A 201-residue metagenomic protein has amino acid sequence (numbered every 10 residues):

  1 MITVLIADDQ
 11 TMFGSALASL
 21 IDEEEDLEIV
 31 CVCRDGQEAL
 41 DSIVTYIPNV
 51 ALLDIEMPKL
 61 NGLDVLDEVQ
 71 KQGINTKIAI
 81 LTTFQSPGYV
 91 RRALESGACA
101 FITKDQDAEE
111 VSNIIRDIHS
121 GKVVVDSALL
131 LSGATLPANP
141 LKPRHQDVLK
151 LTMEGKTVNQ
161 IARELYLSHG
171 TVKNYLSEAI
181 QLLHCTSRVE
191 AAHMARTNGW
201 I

Functional and structural regions predicted by a protein language model:
V32-V50: Acidic, metal-coordinating helix/loop segments flanking the phosphotransfer/catalytic sites of two-component signaling
D35-E38, K59-D64: Acidic catalytic/metal-coordinating carboxylates
D41, L63-I74: Short amphipathic alpha-helix used as the core "switch/output" element in two-component signaling
I55-M57: Receiver (REC) domain active-site loop signature in two-component systems and cognate sites in sensor histidine kinases
G88-P143, W200: Short, flexible helix-to-coil linker/hinge segments that flank and couple to helix-turn-helix
A134-G170: Helix-turn-helix DNA-binding segment
T157-E190: Recognition helix of helix-turn-helix DNA-binding domains
